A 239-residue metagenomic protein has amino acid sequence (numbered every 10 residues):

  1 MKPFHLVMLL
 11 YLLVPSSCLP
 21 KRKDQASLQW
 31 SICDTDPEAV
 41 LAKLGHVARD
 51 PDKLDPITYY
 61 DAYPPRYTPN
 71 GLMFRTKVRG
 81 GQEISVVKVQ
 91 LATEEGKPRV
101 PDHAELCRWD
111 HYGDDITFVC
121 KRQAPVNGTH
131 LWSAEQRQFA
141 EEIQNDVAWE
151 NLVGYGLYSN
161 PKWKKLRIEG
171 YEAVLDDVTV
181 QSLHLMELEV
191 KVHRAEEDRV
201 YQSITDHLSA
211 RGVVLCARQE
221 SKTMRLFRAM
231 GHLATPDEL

Functional and structural regions predicted by a protein language model:
M1-M8: Classical eukaryotic N-terminal signal peptides for Sec-dependent ER targeting/secretion, especially the positively
Y11, P15-L239: Phosphate-end processing signature that detects enzymes handling 5′-triphosphorylated RNA and polyphosphate
